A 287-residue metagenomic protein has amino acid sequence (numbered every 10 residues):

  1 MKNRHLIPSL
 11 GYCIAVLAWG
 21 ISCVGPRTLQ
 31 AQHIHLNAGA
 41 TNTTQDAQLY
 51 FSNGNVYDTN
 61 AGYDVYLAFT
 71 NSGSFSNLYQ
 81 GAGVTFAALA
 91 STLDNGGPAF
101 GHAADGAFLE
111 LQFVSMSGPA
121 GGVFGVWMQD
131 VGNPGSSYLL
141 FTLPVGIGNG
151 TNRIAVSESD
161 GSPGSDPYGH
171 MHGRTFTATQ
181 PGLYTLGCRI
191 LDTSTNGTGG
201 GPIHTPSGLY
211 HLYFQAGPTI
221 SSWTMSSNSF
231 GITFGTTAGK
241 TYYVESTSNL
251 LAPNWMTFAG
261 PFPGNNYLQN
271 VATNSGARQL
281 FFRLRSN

Functional and structural regions predicted by a protein language model:
M1-S9: N-terminal secretory signal peptides that target proteins for export/translocation
G11-C23: Bacterial N-terminal signal peptides
G20, L29-A31: Boundary at the C-terminal end of the N-terminal hydrophobic targeting segment
Q32-G173, S194-G217: Contiguous segments within soluble domain cores/interaction surfaces
H172, Q180-Y184, K240, R278: Short tyrosine-centred short linear motifs in exposed loops/low-complexity segments
R174-A178, A272-S275: Short, hydrophobic beta-strand segments
R189-T195, R285-N287: Beta-strand-rich extracellular modules
G217-N287: Short, composition-biased motifs enriched in small/polar/acidic residues
